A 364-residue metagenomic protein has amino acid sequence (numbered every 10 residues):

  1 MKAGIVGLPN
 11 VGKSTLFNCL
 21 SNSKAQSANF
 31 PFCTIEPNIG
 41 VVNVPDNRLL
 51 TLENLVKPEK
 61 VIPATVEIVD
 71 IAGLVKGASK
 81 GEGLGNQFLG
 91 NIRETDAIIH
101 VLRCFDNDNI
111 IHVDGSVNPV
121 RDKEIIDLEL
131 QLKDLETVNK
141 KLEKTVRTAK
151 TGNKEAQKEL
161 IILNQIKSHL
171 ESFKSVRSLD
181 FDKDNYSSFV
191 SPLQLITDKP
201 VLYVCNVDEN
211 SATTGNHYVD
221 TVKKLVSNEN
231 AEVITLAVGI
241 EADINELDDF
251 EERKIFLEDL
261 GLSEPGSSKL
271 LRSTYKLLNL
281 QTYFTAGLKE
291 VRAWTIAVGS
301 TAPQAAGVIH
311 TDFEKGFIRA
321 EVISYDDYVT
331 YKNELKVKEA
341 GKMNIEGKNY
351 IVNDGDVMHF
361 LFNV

Functional and structural regions predicted by a protein language model:
M1-I111, N139-K140, T145: Conserved G1/Walker A P-loop phosphate-binding module
K2-V6, V11, F17, K144-I351 (+1 more regions): C-terminal-of-GTPase-core extension/linker across diverse P-loop GTPases
N22-S23, R48-L49, G73-V75, R103-N109 (+5 more regions): Conserved nucleotide-binding/hydrolysis micro-motifs of P-loop NTPases
A28-N29, I110-D114, G215-H217, L247: Short amphipathic alpha-helical segments
F32, D46-L49, I62-I68, E82-T95 (+7 more regions): Amphipathic alpha-helical transducer elements in NTP-driven molecular machines
L74-S79, G115-L130, A149-K154, G261: Flexible beta-alpha connector loops of hexameric P-loop NTPases
R93, A97-H100, F105-K133, T137-K140 (+2 more regions): Switch/coupling subdomain of P-loop NTPase systems
E94, N353-D354: Short, flexible surface segments
